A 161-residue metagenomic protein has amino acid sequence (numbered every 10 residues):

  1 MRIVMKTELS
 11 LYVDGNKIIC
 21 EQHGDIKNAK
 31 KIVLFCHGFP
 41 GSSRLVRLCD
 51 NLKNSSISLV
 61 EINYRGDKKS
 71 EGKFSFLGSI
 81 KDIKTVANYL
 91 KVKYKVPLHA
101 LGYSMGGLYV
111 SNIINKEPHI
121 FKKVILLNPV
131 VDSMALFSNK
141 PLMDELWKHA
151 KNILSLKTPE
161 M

Functional and structural regions predicted by a protein language model:
M1-D25: N-terminal cap/lid segment of alpha/beta-hydrolase-fold proteins
I18, I120-M161: The alpha/beta-hydrolase serine catalytic core
K30-G38: Short beta-strand element of the alpha/beta-hydrolase
G38-N51: The serine-hydrolase catalytic nucleophile loop
P40, D67-Y94: Catalytic nucleophile-loop/oxyanion-hole region of alpha/beta-hydrolase and closely related hydrolase-like folds
K53-K69: Conserved alpha/beta-hydrolase
A100-G102, L127: Short beta-strand immediately N-terminal to the catalytic nucleophile in serine-hydrolase-like folds
G102-V110: Gly/Ala-rich beta-loop-alpha elbow adjacent to hydrolase catalytic centers
